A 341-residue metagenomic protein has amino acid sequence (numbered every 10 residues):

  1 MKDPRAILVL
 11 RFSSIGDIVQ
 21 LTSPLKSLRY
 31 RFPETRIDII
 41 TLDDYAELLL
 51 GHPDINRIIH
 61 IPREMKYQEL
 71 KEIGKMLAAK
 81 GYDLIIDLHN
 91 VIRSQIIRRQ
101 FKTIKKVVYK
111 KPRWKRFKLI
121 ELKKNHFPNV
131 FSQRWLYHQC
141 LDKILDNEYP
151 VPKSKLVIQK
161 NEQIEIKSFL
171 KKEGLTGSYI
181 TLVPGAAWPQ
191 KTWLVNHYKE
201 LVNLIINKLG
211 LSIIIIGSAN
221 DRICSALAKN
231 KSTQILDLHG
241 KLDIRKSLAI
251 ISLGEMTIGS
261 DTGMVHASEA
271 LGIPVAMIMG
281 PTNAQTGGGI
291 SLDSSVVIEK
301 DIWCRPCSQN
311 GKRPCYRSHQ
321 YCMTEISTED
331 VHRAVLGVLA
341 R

Functional and structural regions predicted by a protein language model:
M1-R341: Catalytic machinery of carbohydrate-active enzymes, primarily nucleotide-sugar-dependent glycosyltransferases
